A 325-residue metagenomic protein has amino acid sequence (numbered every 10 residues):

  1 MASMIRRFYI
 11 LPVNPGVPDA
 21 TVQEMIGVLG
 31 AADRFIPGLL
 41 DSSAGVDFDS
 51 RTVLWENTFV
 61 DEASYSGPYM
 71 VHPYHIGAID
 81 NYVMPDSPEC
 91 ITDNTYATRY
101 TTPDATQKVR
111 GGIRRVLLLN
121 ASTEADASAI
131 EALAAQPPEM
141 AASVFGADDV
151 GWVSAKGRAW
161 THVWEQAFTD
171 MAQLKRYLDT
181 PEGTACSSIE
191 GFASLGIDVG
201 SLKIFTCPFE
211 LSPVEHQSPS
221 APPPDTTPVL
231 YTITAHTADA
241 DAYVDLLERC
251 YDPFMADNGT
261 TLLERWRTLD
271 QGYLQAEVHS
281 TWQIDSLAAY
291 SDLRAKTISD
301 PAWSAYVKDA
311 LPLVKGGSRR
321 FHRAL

Functional and structural regions predicted by a protein language model:
M1-E56, V60-H72, M84-S304, D309-L325: Short S/T/G/P-rich N-terminal loop/turn motif that feeds into the first structured element of a domain
H75-I76: Extracytoplasmic/periplasmic sensor domains and loops in membrane signaling proteins
D80: Residue-level detection of the helix-turn-helix DNA-binding "recognition helix"
